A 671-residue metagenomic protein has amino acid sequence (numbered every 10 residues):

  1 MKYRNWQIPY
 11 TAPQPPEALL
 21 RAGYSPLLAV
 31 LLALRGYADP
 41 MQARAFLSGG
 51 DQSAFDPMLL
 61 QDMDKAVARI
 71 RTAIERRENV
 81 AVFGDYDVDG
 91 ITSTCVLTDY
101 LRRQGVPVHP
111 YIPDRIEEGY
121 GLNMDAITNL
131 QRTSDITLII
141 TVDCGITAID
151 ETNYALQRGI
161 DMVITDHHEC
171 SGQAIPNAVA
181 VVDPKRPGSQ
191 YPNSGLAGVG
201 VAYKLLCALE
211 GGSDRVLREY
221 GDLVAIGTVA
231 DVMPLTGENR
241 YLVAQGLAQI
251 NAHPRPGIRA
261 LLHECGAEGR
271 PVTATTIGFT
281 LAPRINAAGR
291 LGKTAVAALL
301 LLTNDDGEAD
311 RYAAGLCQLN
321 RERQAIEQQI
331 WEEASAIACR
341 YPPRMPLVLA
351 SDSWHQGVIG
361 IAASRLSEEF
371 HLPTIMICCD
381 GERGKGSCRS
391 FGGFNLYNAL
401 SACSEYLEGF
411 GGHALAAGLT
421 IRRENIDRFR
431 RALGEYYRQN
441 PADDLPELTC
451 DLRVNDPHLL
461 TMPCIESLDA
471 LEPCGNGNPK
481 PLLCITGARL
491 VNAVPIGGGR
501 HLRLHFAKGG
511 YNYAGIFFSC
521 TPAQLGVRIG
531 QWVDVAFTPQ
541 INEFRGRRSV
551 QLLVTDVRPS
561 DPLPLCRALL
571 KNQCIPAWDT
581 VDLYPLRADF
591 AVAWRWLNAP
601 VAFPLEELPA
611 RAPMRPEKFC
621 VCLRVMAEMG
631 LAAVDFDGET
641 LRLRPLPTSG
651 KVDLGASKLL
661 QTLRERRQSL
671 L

Functional and structural regions predicted by a protein language model:
M1-N5, E472: Catalytic domains of riboflavin
K2, P9-L138, R158, N177 (+2 more regions): Hydrophobic helix-and-loop "lid/oligomerization" segment in the mid-to-C-terminal part of catalytic domains
T92, I149-T152, A174, I359 (+1 more regions): Short glycine-/acidic-enriched loop or helix-start segments at secondary-structure transitions that form or flank
L97, R102, P107-V108, R240-S335 (+3 more regions): Acidic, two-metal ion nucleic-acid-processing modules in DNA metabolism proteins
R115-Y120, E169-S171, R611-R615: Short, small-residue-enriched loops and turns at beta-alpha junctions that line or gate enzyme active sites
T128-V199, Y203-E210, R215, E219 (+1 more regions): Active-site cavity-forming subdomains of large catalytic enzyme subunits
H167-H168, H355, H413, H501: Histidine-centered active-site/metal-ligand motif
G200, G360, S364, V535: Short alpha-helical basic/polar micro-motif
